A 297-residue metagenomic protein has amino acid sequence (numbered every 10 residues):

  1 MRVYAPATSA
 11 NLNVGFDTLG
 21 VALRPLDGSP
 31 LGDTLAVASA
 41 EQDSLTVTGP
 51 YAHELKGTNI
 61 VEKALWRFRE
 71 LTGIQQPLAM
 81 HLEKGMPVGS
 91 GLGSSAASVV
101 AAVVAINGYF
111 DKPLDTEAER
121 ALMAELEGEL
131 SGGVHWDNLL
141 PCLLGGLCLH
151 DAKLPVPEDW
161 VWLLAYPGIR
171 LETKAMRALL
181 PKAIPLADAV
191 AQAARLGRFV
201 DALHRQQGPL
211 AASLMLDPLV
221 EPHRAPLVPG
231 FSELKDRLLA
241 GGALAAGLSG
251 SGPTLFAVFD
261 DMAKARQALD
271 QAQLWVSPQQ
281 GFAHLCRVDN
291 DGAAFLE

Functional and structural regions predicted by a protein language model:
M1-A7, W160-P167: Short amphipathic
M1-S90, G108, K112-L114, V288-E297: ATP-binding N-lobe of GHMP and related small-molecule kinases
M1-T8, Q76-K84, A121-S131, P229-G242: Short, hydrophobic/aliphatic alpha-helical segments
N11, V21-S29, T72, S131-V134 (+5 more regions): Solvent-exposed alpha-helices and their adjacent loops that cap or buttress functional pockets in soluble metabolic
A22, A38, P141-A152, F256-D260 (+1 more regions): Short beta-strand-to-turn element immediately C-terminal to the catalytic PLP-Schiff-base lysine in fold type I
E70, Q75-K153: Gly/Ser-rich oxyanion-binding loop with an adjacent helix/lid that shapes the negatively charged ligand pocket
Y166-P226: Active-site rim beta-loop-alpha module in soluble metabolic enzymes
L203-E297: Glycine-rich, charge-dense phosphate/pyrophosphate-binding loop(s) and the adjacent flexible "lid"/catalytic subdomain
